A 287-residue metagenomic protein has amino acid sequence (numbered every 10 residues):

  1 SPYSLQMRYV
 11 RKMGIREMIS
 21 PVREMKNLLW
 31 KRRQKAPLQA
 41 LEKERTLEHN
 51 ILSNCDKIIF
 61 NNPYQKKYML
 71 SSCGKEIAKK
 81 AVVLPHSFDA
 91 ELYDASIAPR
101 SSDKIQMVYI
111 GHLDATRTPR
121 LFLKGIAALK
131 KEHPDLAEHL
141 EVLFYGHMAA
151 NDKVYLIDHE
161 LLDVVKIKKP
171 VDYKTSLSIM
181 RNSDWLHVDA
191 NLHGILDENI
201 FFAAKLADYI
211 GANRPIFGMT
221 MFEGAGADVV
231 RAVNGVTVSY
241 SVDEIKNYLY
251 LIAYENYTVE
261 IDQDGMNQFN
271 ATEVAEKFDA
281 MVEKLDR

Functional and structural regions predicted by a protein language model:
P21-I58: Membrane-proximal helix-turn-helix segments that form the acceptor-binding/catalytic region of lipid-linked
Y64, S87: Carbohydrate-associated surface elements
A90-Q106, D135, K284: Nucleotide-sugar donor-binding and catalytic loop/hinge architecture of NDP-sugar-dependent glycosyltransferases
P99-R117, L123-I126, V274, F278: Conserved donor-binding/catalytic core segment of Leloir-type glycosyltransferases
R117, K174-S178, L186-A207, F217-D228: Nucleotide-sugar-dependent
H133-G146, N151-S178: Nucleotide-activated donor-binding/catalytic signature segment of Leloir-type glycosyltransferases, i.e., the conserved
M221-L251: Change "using UDP/GDP/dTDP sugars" to "using nucleotide sugars
Y240-K246, Y257-L285: A charged, aromatic-enriched C-terminal amphipathic alpha-helix characteristic of glycosyltransferases across folds
